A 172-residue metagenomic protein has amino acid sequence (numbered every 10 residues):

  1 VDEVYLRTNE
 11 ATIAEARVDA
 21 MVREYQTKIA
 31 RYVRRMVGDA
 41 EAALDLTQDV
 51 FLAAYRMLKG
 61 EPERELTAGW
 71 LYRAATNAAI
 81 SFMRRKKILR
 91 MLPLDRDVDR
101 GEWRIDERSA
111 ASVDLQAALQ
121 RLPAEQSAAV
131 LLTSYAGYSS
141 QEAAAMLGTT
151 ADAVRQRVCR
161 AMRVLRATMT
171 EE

Functional and structural regions predicted by a protein language model:
V1-T12, R17-V18, M146, M162-E172: C-terminal edge and immediately downstream basic/flexible tail or linker adjoining helix-turn-helix-like DNA-binding
T8-R31, E41-L44, Y55, S127: A short, charge-rich alpha-helical start-of-domain segment used by transcription regulators
T8-T12, A16, A20, R96-Q120: Acidic, proline/glycine-rich intrinsically disordered inter-domain spacer in sigma factors
A11, G38, F51-T67, R85-K87: Sigma70-family region 2
R31, D45-L52, E65-N77: Structural recognition of an alpha-helix C-terminal capping motif at a helix-to-coil junction
K59-P62, R73-L94, E107-R108: Arg/Lys-rich amphipathic alpha helix in sigma70-family domain 2
T76, I80, Q141, L147-E171: DNA-recognition helix of helix-turn-helix
A129-T133: A short pre-motif secondary-structure segment
